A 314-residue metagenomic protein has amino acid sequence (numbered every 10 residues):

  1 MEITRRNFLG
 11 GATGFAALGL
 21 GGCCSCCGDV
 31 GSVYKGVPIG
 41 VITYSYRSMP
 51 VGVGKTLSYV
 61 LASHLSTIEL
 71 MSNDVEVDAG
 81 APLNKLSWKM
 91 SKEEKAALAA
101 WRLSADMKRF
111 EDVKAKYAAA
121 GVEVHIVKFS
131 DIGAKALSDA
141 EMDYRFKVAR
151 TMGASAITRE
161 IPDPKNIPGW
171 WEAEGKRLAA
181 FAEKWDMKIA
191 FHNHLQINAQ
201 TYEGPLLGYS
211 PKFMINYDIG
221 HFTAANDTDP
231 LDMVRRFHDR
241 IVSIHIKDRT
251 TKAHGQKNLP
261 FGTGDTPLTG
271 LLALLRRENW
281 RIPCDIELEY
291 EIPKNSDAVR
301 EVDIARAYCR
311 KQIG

Functional and structural regions predicted by a protein language model:
E2-G19, C23-G40, S45-S66, A79-L83 (+3 more regions): Histidine-acidic metal/acid-base catalytic patches
T13-A17, G31, D74, F110 (+4 more regions): Active-site acidic/histidine proton-transfer and metal-coordination neighborhood in alpha/beta enzyme cores
I42-Y46, L70-N73, F129-S130: Acidic/polar N-terminal loop/beta-strand segments that form early-domain functional surfaces
S45, L98-L103, K128, I132 (+1 more regions): The substrate-binding groove and active-site-proximal loops of carbohydrate-active enzymes, especially glycoside
V53, D106, F110, S138-M142 (+5 more regions): Aromatic/hydrophobic pocket-lining residues that form the small-molecule binding cavity in soluble enzyme cores
L70-E111: Glycine-rich, proline-tolerant flexible connector loops at the mouths of alpha/beta enzymes
A100, S104, A136, K165 (+2 more regions): Charge-dense, low-complexity intrinsically disordered segments
